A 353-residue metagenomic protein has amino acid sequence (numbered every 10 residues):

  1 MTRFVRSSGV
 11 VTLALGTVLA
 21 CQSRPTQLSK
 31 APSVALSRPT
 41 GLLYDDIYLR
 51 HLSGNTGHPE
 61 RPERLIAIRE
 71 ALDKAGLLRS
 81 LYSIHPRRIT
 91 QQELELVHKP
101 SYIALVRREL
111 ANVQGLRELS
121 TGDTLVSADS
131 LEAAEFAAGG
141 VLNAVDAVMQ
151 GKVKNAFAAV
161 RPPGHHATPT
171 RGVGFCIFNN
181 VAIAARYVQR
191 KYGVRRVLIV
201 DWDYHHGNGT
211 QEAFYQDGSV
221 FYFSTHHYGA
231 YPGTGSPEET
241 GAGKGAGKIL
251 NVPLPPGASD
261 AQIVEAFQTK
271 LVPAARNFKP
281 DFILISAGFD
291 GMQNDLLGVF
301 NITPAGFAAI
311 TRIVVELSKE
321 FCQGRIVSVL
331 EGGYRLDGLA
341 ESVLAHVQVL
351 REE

Functional and structural regions predicted by a protein language model:
M1-V10: Bacterial N-terminal signal peptides that target proteins for export
G9-T12, E70: A periodicity- and composition-biased signal for non-globular, repetitive helical segments
A14-A20: Hydrophobic h-region of N-terminal signal peptides that target proteins for export in Gram-negative bacteria
C21-E353: HDAC/HDAC-like amidohydrolase catalytic core signature
